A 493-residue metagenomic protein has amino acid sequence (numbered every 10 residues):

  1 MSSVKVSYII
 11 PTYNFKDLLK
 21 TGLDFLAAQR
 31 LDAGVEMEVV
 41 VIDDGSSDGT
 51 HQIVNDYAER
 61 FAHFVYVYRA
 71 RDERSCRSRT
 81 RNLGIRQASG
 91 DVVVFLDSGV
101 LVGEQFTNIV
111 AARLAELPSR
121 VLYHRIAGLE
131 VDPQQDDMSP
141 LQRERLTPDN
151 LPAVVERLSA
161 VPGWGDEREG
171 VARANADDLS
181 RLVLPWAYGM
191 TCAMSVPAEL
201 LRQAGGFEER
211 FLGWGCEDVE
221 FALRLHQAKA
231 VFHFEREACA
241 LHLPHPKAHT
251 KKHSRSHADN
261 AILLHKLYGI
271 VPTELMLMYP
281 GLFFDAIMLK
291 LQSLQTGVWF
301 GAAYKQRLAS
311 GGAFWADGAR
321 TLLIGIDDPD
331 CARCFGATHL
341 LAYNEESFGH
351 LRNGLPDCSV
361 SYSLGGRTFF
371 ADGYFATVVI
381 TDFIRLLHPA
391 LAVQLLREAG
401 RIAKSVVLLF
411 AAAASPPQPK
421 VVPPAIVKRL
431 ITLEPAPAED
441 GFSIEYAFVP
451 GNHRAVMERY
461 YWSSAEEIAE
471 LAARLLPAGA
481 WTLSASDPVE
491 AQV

Functional and structural regions predicted by a protein language model:
F15-R30: Short, well-formed alpha-helical segments that are part of the catalytic scaffolds of diverse glycosyltransferases
L26-R71: Acidic donor-binding segment of Leloir-type glycosyltransferases
G49, S98-R113, P389-V393: Acidic donor-binding/catalytic loop of UDP-sugar-dependent glycosyltransferases, especially processive GT2
R71-A88: Glycine-rich, basic loop-to-helix element that forms the pyrophosphate-binding segment of sugar-nucleotide handling
V93: Short aromatic/hydrophobic "clamp" motif used to bind/position activated sugar donors
Q105-G163: Conserved donor NDP-sugar-binding/catalytic core segment of glycosyltransferases
R157-G170, A176-S195: A recurrent flexible, glycine/aromatic-enriched loop bordering the glycosyltransferase active site that acts as
T250-M276: Catalytic core of nucleotide-sugar-dependent glycosyltransferases
